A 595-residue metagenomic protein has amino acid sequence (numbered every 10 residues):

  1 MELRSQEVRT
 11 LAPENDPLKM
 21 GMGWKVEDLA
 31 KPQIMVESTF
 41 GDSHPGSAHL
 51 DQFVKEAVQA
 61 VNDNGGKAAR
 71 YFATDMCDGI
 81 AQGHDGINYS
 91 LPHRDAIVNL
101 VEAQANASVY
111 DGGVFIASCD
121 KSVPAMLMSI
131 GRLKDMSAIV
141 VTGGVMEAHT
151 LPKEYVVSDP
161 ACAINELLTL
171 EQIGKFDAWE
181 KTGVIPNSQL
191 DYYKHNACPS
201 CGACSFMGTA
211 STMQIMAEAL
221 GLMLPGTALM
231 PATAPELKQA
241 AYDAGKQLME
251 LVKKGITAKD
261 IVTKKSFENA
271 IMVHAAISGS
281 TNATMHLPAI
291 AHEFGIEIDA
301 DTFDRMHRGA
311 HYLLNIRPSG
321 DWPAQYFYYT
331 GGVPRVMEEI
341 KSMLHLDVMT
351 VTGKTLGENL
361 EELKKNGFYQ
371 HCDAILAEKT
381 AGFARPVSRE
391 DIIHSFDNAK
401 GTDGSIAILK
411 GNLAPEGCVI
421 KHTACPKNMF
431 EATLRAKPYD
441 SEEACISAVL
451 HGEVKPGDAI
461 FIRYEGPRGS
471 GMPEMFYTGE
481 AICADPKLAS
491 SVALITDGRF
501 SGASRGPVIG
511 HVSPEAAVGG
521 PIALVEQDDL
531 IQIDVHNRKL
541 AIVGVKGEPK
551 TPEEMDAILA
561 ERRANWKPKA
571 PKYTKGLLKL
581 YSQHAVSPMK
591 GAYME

Functional and structural regions predicted by a protein language model:
M1-G46, F53-A73, G79, D85-S90 (+5 more regions): Catalytic or ion-coupling anion/metal-binding cores of large enzyme and transporter domains
S90-R94, V98: Well-ordered mid-protein domain cores that form the structural environment of catalytic cofactors
A105-M126, A138-V141: A short, small-residue-rich loop immediately preceding and capping a beta-strand
